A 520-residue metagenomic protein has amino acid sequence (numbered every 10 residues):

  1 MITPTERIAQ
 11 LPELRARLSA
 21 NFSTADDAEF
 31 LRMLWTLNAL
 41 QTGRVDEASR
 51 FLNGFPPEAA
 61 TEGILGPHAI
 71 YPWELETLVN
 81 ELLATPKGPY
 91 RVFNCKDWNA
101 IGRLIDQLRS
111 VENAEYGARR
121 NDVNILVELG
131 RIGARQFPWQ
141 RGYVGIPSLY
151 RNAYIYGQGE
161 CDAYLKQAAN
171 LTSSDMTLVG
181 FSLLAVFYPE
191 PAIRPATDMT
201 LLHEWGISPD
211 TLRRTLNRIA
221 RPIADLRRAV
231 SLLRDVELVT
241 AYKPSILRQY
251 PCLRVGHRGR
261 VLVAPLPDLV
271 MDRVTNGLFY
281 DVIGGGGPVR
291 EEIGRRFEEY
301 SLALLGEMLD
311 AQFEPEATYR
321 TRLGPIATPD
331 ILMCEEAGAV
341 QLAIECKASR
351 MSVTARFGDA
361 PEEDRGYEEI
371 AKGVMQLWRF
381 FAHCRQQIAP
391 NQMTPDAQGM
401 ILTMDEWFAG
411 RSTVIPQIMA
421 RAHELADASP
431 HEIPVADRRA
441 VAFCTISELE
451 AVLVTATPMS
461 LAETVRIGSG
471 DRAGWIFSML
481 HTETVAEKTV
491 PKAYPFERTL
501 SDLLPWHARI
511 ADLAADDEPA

Functional and structural regions predicted by a protein language model:
M1-Y90: Charged, amphipathic alpha-helical stretches
A25, L31-G43, N53, L82-M308 (+1 more regions): Interfaces and regulatory segments of ATP-dependent nucleotide/adenylate/phosphodiester-chemistry enzymes
S301, A327-M333, I344: Extended, hydrophobic alpha-helical segments in both membrane/secreted and soluble proteins
M308-I331: A short acidic/basic microdomain associated with nuclease active sites
Q312, D330, A339-A343, D396-M400: Beta-sheet entry/capping signal
M333-A355: Active-site beta-strand-loop-beta-strand hairpin of nuclease catalytic cores that positions key catalytic residues
A348-L402: Catalytic cores of nucleic-acid endonucleases
D405-P416: A short acidic (Asp/Glu
